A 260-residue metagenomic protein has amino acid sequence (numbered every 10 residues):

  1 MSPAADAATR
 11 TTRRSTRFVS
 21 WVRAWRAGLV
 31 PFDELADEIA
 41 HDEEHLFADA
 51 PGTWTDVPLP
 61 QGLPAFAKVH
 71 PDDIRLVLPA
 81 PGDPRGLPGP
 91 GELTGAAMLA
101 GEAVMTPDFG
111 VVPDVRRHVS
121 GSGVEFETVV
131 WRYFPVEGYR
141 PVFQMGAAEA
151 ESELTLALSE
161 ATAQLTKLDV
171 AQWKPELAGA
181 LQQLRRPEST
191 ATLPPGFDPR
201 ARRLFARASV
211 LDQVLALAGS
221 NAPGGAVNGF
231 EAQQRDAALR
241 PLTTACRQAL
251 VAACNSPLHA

Functional and structural regions predicted by a protein language model:
M1-V104: N-terminal intrinsically disordered, low-complexity regulatory tails that precede a folded domain
S2, S15, S20, S120-S122 (+6 more regions): Generic serine detector
D6, D33, D37, D42 (+13 more regions): Acidic-enriched, low-complexity/disordered segments with a strong bias for Aspartate over Glutamate
A7-F18, W25-G28, I39-A40, G52 (+10 more regions): Intrinsic-disorder-associated interaction segments
R10-R17, R23-R26, R75, R85 (+9 more regions): Arginine residue identity/basic-tract feature
A67-Q164: Internal, hydrophobic cores of structured domains that mediate oligomerization or house catalytic pockets within large
A163-A260: Alpha-helical oligomerization segments
